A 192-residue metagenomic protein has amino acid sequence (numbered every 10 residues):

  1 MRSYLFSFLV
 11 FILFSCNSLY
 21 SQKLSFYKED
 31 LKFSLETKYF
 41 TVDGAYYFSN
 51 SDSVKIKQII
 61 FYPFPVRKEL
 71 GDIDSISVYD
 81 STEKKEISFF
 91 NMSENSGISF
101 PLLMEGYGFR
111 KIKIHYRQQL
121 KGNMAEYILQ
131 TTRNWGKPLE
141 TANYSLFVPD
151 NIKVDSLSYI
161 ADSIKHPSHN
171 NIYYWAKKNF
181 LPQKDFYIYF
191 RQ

Functional and structural regions predicted by a protein language model:
M1-L5, K38: A short catalytic or substrate-binding loop motif that flags glycine-/basic-rich loops and adjacent residues that bind
Y4-S15: Sec-dependent N-terminal signal peptides
C16-Q192: Lumenal/extracellular ectodomains and adaptor appendage modules of the eukaryotic vesicle/secretory system
